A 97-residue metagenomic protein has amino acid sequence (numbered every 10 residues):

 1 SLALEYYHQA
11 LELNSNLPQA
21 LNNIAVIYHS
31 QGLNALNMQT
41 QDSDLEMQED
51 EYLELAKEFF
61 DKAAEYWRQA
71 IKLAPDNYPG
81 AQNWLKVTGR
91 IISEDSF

Functional and structural regions predicted by a protein language model:
S1-Q9, Q31-Y66, I92-F97: Structural signature of tandem alpha-helical TPR/SEL1-like repeats, specifically the intra-repeat loop/turn
L17, N77-Y78: Residue-level recognition of tetratricopeptide repeat
A20, G80-A81: TPR alpha-solenoid repeat register
N23, N83-W84: Canonical tetratricopeptide repeat
